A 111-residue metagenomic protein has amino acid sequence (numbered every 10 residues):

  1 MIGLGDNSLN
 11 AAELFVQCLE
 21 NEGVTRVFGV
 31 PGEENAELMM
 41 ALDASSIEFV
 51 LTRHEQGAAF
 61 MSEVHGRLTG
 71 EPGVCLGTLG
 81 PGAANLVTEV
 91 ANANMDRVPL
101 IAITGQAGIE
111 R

Functional and structural regions predicted by a protein language model:
I2-R111: N-terminal alpha/beta PP-like core and its mobile active-site loop of ThDP/TPP-dependent enzymes
